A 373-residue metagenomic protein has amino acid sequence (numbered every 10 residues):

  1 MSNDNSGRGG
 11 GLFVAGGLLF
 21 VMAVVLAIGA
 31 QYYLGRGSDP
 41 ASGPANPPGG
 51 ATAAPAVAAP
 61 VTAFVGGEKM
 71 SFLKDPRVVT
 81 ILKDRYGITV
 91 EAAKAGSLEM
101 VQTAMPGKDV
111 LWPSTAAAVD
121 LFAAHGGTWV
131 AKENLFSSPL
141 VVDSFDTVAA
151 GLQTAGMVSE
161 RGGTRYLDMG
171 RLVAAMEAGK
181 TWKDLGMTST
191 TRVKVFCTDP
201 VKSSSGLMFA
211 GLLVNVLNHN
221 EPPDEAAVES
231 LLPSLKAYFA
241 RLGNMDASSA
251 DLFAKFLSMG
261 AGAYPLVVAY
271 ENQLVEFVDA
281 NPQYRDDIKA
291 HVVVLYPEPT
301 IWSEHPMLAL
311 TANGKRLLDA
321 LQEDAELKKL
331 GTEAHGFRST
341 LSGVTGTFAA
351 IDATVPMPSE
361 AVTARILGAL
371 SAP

Functional and structural regions predicted by a protein language model:
S2-S42, A309-P373: Extracellular/periplasmic juxtamembrane helices and adjacent flexible linkers that interface with membrane partners
D39-T191, K202, M357-L367, S371: N-terminal segment of the mature folded domain
V65-E68, K194-P200, F239-G243: Second-shell loop/turn segments in exported
E133-V142, L232-L242, A247, Y284-K315: Periplasmic-binding protein-like
V148-T154, K202, N218-D224, A312-R316: Short helix-loop capping/hinge motifs at secondary-structure junctions, enriched in acidic/polar residues
V158-E177, K194-V201, H305-R338: Bilobed periplasmic-binding protein/Venus flytrap-like ligand-binding cleft at the lobe interface of extracytoplasmic
G186-N215: Extracytoplasmic/periplasmic solute-binding protein
M208-I288, V293: Ligand-binding pocket segment of bilobal, Venus flytrap-like solute-binding proteins
